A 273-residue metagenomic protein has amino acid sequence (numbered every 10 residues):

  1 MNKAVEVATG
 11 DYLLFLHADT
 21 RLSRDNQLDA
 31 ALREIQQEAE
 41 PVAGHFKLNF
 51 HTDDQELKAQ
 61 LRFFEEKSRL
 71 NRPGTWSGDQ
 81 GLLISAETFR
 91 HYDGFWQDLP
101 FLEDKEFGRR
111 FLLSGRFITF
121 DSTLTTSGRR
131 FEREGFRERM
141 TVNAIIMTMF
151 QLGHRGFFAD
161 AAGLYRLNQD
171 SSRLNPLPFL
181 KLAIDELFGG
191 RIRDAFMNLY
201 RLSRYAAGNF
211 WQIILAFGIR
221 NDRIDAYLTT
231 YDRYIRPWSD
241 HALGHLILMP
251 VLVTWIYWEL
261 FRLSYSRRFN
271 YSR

Functional and structural regions predicted by a protein language model:
M1-A8: Glycine-rich, basic loop-to-helix element that forms the pyrophosphate-binding segment of sugar-nucleotide handling
T9-G10, G78-Y92: Conserved nucleotide-sugar donor-binding and metal-coordinating catalytic region shared by glycosyltransferases
L13: Short aromatic/hydrophobic "clamp" motif used to bind/position activated sugar donors
D25-E56: Conserved donor NDP-sugar-binding/catalytic core segment of glycosyltransferases
L48-Q55, E65-I84: A recurrent flexible, glycine/aromatic-enriched loop bordering the glycosyltransferase active site that acts as
F101-F107: Acidic donor-binding loop at a coil-to-helix junction in glycosyltransferase catalytic cores that engages
F120-F136: Active-site donor/metal-binding and catalytic loop motifs of nucleotide-sugar-dependent glycosylation enzymes
F158-R273: Terminal low-complexity segments of carbohydrate-biosynthetic enzymes
